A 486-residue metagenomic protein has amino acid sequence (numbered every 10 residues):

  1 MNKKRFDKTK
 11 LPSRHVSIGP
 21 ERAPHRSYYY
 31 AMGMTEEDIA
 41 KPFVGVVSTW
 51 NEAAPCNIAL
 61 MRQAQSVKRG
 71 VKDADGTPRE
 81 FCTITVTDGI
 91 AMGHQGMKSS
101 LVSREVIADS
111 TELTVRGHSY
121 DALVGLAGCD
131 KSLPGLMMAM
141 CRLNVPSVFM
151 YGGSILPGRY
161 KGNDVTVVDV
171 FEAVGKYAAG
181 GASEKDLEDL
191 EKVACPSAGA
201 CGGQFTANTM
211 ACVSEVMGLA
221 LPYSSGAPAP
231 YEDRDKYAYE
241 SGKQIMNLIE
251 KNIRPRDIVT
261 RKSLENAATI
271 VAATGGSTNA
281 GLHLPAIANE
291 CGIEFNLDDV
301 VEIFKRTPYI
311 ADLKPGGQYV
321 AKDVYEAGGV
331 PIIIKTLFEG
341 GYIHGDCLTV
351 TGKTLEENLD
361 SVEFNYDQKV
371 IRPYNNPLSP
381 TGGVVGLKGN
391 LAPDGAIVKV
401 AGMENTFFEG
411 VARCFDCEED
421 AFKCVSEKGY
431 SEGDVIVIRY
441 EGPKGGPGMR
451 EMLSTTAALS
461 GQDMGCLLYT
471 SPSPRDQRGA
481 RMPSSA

Functional and structural regions predicted by a protein language model:
N2-E52, C56-I58, Q63-C82, G89-I90 (+4 more regions): Catalytic or ion-coupling anion/metal-binding cores of large enzyme and transporter domains
L101-D109: Glycine-rich, highly charged phosphate/nucleotide-binding loops
V115-L136, V148-Y151: A short, small-residue-rich loop immediately preceding and capping a beta-strand
L126, R439, Q477: Conserved residues at the C-terminal ends of beta-strands
Y469-D476: Conserved small/polar residues in nucleotide/adenosyl-binding loops
A480-S485: Hydrophobic alpha-helical segments, chiefly the membrane-spanning helices and signal/signal-anchor peptides
